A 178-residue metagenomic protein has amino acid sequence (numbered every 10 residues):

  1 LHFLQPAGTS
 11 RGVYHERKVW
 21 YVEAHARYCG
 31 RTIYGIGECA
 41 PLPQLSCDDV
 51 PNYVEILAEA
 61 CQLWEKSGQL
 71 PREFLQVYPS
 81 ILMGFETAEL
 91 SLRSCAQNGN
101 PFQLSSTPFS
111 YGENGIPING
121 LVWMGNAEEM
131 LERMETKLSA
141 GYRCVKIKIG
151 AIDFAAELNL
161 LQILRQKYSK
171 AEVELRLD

Functional and structural regions predicted by a protein language model:
L1-R176: N-terminal capping/lid subdomain adjacent to the active-site entrance of alpha/beta enzymes
